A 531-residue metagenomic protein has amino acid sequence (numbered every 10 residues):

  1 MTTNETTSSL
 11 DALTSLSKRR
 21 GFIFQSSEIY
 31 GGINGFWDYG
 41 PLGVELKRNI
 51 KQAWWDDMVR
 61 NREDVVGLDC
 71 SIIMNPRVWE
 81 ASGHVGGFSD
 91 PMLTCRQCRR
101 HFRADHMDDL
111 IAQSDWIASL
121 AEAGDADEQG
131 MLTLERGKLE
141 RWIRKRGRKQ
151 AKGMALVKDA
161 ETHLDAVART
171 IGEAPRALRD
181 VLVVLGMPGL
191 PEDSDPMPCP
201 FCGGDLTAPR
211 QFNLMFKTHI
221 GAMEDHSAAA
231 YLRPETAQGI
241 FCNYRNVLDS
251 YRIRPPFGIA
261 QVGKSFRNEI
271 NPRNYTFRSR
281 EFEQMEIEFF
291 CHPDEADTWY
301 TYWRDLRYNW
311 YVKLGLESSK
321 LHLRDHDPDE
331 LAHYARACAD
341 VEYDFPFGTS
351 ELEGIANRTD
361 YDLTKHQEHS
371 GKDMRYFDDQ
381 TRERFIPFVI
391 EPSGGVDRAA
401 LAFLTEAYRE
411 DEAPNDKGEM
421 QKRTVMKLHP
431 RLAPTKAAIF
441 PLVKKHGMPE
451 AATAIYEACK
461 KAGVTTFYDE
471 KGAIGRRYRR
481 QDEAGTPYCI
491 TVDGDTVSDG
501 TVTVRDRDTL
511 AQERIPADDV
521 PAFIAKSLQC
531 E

Functional and structural regions predicted by a protein language model:
M1-E531: NTP/phosphate- and nucleic-acid-binding module
